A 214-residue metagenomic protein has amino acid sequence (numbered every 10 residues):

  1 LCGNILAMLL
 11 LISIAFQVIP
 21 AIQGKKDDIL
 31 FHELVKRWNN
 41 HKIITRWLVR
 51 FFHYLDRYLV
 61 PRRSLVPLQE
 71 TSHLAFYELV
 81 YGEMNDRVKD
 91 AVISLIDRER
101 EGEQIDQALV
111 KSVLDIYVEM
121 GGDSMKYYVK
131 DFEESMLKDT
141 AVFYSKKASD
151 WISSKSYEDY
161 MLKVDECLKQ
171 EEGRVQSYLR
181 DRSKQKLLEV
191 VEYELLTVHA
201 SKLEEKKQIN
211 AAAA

Functional and structural regions predicted by a protein language model:
L1-A214: Eukaryotic scaffold/interaction segments
